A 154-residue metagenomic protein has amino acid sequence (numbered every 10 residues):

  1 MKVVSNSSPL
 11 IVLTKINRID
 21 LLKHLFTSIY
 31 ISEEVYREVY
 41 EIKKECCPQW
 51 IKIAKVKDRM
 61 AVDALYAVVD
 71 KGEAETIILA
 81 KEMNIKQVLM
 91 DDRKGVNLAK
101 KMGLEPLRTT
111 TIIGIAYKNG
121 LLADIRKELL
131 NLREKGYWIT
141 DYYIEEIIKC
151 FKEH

Functional and structural regions predicted by a protein language model:
M1-K86, V96, M102-L104, K127 (+2 more regions): Active-site-proximal, substrate-binding regions of enzyme catalytic domains and RNA-binding/basic surfaces
L89-M90: Short beta-strand scaffold positions
R93, K100, T109-K118, R126-R133: Internal alpha/beta core interface subdomains
N97-I115, Y143-I147, F151: Short acidic, glycine/proline-enriched helix-loop-strand junctions
K118-H154: Long, charged alpha-helical interface segments
